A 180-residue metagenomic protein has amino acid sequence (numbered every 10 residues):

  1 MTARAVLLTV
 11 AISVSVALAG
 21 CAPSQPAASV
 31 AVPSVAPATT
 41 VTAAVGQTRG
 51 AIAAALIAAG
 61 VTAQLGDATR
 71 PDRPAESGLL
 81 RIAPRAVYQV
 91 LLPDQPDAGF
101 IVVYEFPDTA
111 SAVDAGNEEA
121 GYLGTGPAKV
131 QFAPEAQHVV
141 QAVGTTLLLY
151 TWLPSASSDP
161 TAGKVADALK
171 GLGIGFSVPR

Functional and structural regions predicted by a protein language model:
M1-V10: Bacterial N-terminal signal peptides that target proteins for export
A17-G20: C-terminal motif of bacterial Sec signal peptides marking the signal peptidase cleavage site
A22-S24: Bacterial signal peptide processing site
A27-D94, I174-R180: Extracytoplasmic low-complexity, Pro/Thr/Ser/Ala/Gly-rich segments that lie immediately after a secretion/anchoring
A31-T40, G126-R180: A short, solvent-exposed beta-edge/loop patch
R49-L56, V103, V113-G116, A162-L169: Extracytoplasmic/secreted envelope proteins and their assembly/folding machinery, especially bacterial periplasmic
I57-T62, S111, N117, G121-G124 (+1 more regions): Sec-exported extracytoplasmic/periplasmic mature domains
D94-D114: A short acidic-to-branched-hydrophobic micro-motif
